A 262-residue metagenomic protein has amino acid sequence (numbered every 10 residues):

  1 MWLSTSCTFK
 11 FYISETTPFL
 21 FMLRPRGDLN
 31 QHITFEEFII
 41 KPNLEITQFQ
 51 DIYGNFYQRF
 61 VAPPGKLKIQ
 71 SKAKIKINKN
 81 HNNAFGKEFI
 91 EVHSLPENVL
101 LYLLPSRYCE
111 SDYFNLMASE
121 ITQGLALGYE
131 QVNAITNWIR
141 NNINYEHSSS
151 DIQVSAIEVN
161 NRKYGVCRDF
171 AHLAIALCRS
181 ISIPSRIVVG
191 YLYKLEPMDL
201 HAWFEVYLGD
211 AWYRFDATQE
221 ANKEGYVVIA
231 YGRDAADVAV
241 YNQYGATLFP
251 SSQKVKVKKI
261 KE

Functional and structural regions predicted by a protein language model:
M1-H81: Intrinsically disordered, low-complexity N-terminal segments that are enriched in acidic
T5, I40, A62, I77 (+6 more regions): Generic structural "secondary-structure junction" signal
Y12, T16, A126, N142-Y164 (+7 more regions): Mature catalytic core of soluble alpha/beta enzymes
M22, I39-K41, K72, K76 (+4 more regions): Residues in well-ordered beta-strands of folded domains
I75-K79, E97-G165, L173-I175, A235 (+1 more regions): Secondary-structure boundary elements
I77-V92: Ordered, amphipathic secondary-structure segments that act as subunit-interaction surfaces in large macromolecular
F89-L103, N222, Y231-R233: Flexible glycine-rich active-site/ligand-binding loops centered on an Asp-His dyad
D169-S251: Hydrophobic/aromatic-rich core segments of domains that either
